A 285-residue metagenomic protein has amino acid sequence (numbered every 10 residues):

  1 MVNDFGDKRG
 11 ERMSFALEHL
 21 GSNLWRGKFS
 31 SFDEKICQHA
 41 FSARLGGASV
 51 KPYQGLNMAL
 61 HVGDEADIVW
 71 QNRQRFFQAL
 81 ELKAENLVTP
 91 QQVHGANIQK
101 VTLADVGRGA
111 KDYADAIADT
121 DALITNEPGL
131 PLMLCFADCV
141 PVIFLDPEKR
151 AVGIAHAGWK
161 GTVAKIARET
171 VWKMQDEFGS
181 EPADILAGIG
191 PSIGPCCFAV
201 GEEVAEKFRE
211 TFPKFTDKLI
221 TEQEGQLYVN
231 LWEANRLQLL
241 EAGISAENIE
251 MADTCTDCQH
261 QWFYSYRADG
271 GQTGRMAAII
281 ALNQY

Functional and structural regions predicted by a protein language model:
V2-Y285: Active-site microenvironment for binding and transforming phosphate-containing groups
